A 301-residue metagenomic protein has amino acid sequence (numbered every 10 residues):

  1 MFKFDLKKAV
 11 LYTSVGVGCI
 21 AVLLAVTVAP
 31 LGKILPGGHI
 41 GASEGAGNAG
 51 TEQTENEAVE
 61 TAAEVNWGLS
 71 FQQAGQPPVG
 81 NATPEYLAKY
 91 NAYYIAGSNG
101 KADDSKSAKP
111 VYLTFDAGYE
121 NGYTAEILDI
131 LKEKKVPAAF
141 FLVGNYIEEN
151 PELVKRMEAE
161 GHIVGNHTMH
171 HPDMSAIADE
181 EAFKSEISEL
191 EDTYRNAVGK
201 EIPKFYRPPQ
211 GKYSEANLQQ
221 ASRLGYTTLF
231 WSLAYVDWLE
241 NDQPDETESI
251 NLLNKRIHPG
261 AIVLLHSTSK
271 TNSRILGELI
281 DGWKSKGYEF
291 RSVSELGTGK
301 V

Functional and structural regions predicted by a protein language model:
F2-T114, E120-E126, E133, G282 (+1 more regions): N-terminal pre-catalytic segment of deacetylase/amide-hydrolase enzymes
K8-A9, P208, S267: Hydrophobic alpha-helical segments, especially transmembrane helices and their immediate juxtamembrane helical caps
K109-V111, N121-Y123, K132-L264: Metal-dependent polysaccharide deacetylase catalytic core of the NodB/CE4 family, i.e., the active-site-bearing domain
F115-A117, S267-T268: Short acidic donor-binding/metal-coordinating loop in glycosyltransferase active sites
I127, N217, L279: Aromatic/hydrophobic pocket-lining residues that form π-stacking "cages" and hydrophobic walls in ligand
Y213-S214, T271-N272, K300: Short catalytic/ligand-binding loop motif for oxyanion handling, primarily in non-cytosolic enzymes, centered on
H258-S294: Catalytic grooves of carbohydrate-active enzymes
